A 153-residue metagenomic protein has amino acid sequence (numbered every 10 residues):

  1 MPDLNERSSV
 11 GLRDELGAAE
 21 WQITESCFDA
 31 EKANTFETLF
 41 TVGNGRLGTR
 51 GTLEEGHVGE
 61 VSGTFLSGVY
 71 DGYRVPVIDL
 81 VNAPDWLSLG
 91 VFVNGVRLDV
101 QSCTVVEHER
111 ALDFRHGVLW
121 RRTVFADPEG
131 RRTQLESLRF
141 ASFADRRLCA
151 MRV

Functional and structural regions predicted by a protein language model:
P2-R152: Beta-sandwich/jelly-roll carbohydrate-recognition scaffolds of carbohydrate-active enzymes
